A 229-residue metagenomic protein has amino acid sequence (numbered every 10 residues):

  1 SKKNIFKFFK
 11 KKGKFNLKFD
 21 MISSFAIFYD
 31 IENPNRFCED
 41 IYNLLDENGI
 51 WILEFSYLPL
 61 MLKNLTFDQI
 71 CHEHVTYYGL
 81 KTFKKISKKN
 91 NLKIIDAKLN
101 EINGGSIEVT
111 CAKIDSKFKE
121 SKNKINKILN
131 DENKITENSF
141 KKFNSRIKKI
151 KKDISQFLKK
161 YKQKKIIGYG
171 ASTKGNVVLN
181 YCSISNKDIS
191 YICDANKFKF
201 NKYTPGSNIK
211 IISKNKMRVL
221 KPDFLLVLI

Functional and structural regions predicted by a protein language model:
K2, F6-K12, F157-I229: A solvent-exposed beta-alpha-beta segment
D20-S23: A conserved beta-strand element that flanks and buttresses the S-adenosyl-L-methionine
I27: Hydrophobic adenine-recognition pocket in adenosine-nucleotide-binding enzymes
N35-I52: A short glycine-rich, Lys/Arg-flanked "PGG" loop and its adjoining helix->strand segment in the class I
L53-T76, L80-T82: Short, glycine-/aromatic-enriched active-site segment of Class I SAM-dependent methyltransferases
L92-N103: Conserved S-adenosyl-L-methionine
N103-K148: Flexible, glycine-/basic-rich loop-and-beta segments that form/coincide with the SAM-dependent methyltransferase
S145-K162: A short, well-structured juxtamembrane/interface segment
